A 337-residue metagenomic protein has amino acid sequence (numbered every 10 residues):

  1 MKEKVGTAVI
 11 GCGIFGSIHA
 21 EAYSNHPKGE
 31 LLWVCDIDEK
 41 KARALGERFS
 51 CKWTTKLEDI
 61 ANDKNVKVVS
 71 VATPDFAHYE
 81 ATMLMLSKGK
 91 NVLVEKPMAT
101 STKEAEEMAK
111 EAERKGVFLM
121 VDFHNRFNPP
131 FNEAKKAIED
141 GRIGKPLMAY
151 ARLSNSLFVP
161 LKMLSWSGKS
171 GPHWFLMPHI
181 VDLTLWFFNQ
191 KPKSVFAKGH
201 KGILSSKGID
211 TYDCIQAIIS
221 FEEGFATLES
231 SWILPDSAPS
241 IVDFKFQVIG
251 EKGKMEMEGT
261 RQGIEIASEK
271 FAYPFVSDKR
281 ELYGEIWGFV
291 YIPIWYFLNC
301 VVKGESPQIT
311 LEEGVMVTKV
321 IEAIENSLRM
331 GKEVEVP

Functional and structural regions predicted by a protein language model:
M1-F49: N-terminal Rossmann-like dinucleotide-binding module
M1-K4, V9, V68-T73, E106 (+1 more regions): C-terminal helix-rich "cap/oligomerization" subdomain common to oxidoreductases
H19, F49-E111: Beta-loop-alpha module in the N-terminal Rossmann-like domain of NAD(P)-dependent dehydrogenases, especially those
T55, V71, V94, L119-V121 (+2 more regions): Hydrophobic residues in well-ordered beta-strands that form the structural core
E107-N125, G144-A151: Rossmann-fold dehydrogenase core element
N125-I209, G331: Predominantly a Rossmann-like dinucleotide-binding segment in NAD(P)-dependent oxidoreductases
F175, D182-G263, I292-K303, V336: Contiguous beta-strand/loop segments that form the cofactor/metal-binding neighborhood of enzyme cores
L282-I294: Active-site loop of classical SDR/Rossmann-like NAD(P)-dependent oxidoreductases, centered on the catalytic Tyr-X3-Lys
